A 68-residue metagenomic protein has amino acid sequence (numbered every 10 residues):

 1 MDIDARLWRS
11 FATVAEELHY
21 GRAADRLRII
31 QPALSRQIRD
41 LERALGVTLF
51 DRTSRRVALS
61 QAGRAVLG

Functional and structural regions predicted by a protein language model:
D4-S10, Q31, R56, G63: The N-cap/first-turn positions of alpha helices within or immediately adjacent to helix-turn-helix DNA-binding domains
L7-T13, R26, Q37: Residue-level recognition of specific faces of alpha-helices
W8-F11, Y20, F50: Conserved hydrophobic/aromatic "anchor" residues that stabilize well-ordered secondary structure elements
V14-I30, R56: Short helix-boundary/capping micro-motifs
A23, L41-E42: Conserved amphipathic alpha-helical core elements
E42-L59, R64: A short LG(V/I)-centered, amphipathic sequence patch enriched for acidic residue(s) preceding the LG motif
